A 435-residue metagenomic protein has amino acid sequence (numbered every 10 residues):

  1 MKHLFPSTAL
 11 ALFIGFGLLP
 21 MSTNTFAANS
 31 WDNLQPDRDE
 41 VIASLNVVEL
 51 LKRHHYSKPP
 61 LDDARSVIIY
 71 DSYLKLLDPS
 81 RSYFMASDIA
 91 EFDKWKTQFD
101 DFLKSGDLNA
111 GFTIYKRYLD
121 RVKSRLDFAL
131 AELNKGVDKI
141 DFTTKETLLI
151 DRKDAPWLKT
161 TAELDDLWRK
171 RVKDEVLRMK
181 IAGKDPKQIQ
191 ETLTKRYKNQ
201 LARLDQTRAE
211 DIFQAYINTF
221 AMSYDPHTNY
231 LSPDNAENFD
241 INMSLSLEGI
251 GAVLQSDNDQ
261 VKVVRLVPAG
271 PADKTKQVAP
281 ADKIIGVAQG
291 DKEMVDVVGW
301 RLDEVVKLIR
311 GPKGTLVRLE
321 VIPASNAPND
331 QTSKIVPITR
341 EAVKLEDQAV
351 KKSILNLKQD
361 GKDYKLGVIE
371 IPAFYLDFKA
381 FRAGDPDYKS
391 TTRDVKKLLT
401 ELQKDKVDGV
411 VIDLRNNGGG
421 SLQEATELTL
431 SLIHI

Functional and structural regions predicted by a protein language model:
M1-L10: Bacterial N-terminal signal peptides that target proteins for export
A11-P20: Bacterial N-terminal signal peptides
P20-N29: Signal peptide processing junction and immediate N-terminal pro/mature segment of secreted/exported proteins
A28-N29, Q35-P36, K52-D62, A202-A209 (+5 more regions): Cleft-lining beta-strand/loop regions that shape enzyme active-site pockets
V41-V48, D62-L74, I89, K96 (+15 more regions): Extracytoplasmic/secreted envelope proteins and their assembly/folding machinery, especially bacterial periplasmic
A43-L50, D101-F102, T143: Membrane-embedded alpha-helical signal segments
P59, K75-L76, T97, G111 (+7 more regions): PDZ/PDZ-like domain segments forming the peptide/carboxylate-binding groove, activating on the N-terminal beta-strands
L61-V67, Y73-T147, L201-S256, L316-R318 (+1 more regions): Extended, small/polar residue-biased N-terminal targeting/export presequences and adjacent propeptide/linker tracts
